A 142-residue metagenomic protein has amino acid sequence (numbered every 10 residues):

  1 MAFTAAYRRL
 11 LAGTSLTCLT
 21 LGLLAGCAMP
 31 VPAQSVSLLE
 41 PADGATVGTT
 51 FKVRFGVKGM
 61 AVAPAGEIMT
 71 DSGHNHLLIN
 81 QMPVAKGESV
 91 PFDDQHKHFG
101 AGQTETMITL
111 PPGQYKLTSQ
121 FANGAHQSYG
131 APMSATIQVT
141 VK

Functional and structural regions predicted by a protein language model:
A2-T17: Bacterial N-terminal signal peptides that target proteins for export
A2-T4, P30, N80: Poly-acidic low-complexity segments
L24-G26: C-terminal motif of bacterial Sec signal peptides marking the signal peptidase cleavage site
M29-G48: Short, compositionally biased P/S/T/A/G/V-rich stretches that sit at domain boundaries
G44, T50-K58, A63-K142: Long, low-complexity serine/threonine/glycine- and acidic-rich segments characteristic of extracellular
